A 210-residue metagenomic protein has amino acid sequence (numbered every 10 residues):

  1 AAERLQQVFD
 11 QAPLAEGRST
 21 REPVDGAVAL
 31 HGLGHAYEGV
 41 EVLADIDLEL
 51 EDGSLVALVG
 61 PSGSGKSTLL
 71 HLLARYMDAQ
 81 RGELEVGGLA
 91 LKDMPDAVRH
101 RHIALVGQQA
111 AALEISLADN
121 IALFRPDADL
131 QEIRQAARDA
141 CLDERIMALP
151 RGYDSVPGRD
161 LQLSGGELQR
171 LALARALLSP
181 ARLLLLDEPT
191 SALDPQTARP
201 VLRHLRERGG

Functional and structural regions predicted by a protein language model:
A1-G39, D78-R81, E85, A128-A136: ABC transporter TMD-NBD coupling linker
V40-E41, A97, R199: Short coil-to-beta microelement around the adenine-binding A-loop and adjacent beta1/P-loop entry of ABC ATPase
V59-P61: The feature captures the beta-strand-to-loop junction immediately N-terminal to the Walker
T68, R101-L105, Q109, L117-N120 (+2 more regions): ABC-family ATPase nucleotide-binding domain "signature/switch" substructure
A74: Helix-to-loop junction immediately C-terminal to a conserved catalytic motif
G82-L89, R99: Conserved ABC transporter NBD signature motif
Q131-G152: Conserved ABC ATPase "signature" region
